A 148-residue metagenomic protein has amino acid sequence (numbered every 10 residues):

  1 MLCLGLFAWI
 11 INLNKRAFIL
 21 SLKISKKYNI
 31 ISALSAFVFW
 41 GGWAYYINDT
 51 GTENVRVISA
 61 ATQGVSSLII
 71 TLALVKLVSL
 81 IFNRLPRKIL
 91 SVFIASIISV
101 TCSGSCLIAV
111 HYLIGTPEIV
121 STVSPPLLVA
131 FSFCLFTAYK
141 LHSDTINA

Functional and structural regions predicted by a protein language model:
L2-A148: Juxtamembrane/disordered regions of integral membrane proteins
